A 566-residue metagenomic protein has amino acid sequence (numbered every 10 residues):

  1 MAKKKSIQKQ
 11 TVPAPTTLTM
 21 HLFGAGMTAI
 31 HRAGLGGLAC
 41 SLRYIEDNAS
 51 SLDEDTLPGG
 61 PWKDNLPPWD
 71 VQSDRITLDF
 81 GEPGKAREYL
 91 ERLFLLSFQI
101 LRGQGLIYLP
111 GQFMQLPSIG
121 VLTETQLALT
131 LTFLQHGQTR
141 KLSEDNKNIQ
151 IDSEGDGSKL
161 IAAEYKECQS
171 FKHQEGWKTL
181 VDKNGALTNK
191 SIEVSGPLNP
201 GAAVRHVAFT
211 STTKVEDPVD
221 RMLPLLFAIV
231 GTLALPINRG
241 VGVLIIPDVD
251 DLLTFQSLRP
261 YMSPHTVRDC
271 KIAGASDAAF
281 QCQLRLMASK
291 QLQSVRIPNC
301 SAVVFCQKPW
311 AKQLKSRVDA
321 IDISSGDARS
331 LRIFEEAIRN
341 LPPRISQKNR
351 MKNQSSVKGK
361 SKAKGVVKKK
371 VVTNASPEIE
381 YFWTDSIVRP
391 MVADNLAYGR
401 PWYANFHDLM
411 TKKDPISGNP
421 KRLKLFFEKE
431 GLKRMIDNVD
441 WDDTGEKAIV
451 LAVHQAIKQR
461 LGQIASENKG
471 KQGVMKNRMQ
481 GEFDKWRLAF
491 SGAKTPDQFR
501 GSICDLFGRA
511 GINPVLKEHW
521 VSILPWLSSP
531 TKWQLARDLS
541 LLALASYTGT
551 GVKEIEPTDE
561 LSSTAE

Functional and structural regions predicted by a protein language model:
M1-I149, S153, C306-E566: Long, contiguous all-alpha helical interaction modules
I45, A49, S97, N184 (+2 more regions): Hydrophobic, Leu/Ile/Phe/Ala-enriched alpha-helical segments that form helix-helix packing faces
P110-G274: Basic, glycine-/proline-tolerant helical and adjacent loop/strand elements that line or dock onto nucleic-acid
P200-I387, M391-V392: Domain-exit/linker segments immediately C-terminal to small folded modules
